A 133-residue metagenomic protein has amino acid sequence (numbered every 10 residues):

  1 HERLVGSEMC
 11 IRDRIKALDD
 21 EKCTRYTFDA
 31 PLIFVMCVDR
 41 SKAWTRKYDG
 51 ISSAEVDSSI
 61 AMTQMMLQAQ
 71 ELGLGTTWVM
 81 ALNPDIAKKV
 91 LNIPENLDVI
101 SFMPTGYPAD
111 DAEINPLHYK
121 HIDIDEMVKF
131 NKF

Functional and structural regions predicted by a protein language model:
H1-G6, C10-I11: Single conserved hydrophobic/aromatic residue that forms the stacking wall/gate of nucleotide- or nucleobase-binding
I15-L18: Short gly/ser/thr-rich secondary-structure transition/capping motifs
E21-S58: Helix-adjacent hinge/juxtasegments
C23-A30, N92-I114: A glycine-rich helix N-cap at a beta->alpha junction
F34, D49-V90: Small-aliphatic-rich amphipathic alpha-helix that forms the alpha element of a beta-alpha
V38, A81, Y107: Short secondary-structure boundary segments
S101-F133: C-terminal helix-cap and adjacent tail motif
